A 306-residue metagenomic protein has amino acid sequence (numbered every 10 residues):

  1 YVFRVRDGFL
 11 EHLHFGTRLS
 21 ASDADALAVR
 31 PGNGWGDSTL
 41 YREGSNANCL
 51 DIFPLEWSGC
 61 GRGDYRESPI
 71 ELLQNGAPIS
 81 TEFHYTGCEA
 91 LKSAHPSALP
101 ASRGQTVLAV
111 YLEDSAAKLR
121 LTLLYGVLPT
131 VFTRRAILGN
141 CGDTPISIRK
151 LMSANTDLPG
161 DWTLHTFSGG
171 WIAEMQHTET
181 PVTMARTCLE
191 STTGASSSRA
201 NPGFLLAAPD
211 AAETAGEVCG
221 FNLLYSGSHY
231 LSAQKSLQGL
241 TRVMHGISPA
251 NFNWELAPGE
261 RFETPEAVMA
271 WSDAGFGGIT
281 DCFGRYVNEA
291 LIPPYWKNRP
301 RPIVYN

Functional and structural regions predicted by a protein language model:
F9-S236, L240, A250-F252: Polysaccharide-binding surfaces and accessory modules of carbohydrate-active proteins
P78-E82, W254-D273: Short Pro-Gly-centered flexible turn/kink motifs
A136, G259, Y305: Conserved, mostly hydrophobic/aromatic
E217, F252, E260, R301-I303: A generic secondary-structure signal marking the coil-to-beta-strand transition
V218, N222-K235, V268-V287: Acidic/glycine-rich phosphate/pyrophosphate-binding loops and surrounding catalytic core that coordinate Mg2+
R242-N253, P258: Extracellular adhesion/glycan-binding regions together with long Ser/Thr- and acidic-residue-rich low-complexity tracts
E263, I279-N306: An acidic-aromatic substrate-binding cleft motif
